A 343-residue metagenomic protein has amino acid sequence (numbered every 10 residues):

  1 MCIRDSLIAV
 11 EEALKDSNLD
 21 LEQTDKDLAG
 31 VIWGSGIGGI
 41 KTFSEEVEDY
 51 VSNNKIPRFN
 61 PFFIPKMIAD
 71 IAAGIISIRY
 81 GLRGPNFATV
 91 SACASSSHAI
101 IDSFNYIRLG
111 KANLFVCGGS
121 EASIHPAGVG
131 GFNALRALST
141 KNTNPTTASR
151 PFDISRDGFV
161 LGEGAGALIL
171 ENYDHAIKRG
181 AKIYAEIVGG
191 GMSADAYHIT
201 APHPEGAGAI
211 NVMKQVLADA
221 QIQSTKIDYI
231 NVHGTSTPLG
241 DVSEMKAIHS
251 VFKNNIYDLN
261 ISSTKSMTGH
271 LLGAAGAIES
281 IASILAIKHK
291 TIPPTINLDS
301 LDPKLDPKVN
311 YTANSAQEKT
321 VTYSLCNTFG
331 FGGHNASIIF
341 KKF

Functional and structural regions predicted by a protein language model:
R4-S91, S120-V129, S224-G240: Conserved beta-ketoacyl condensing-enzyme motif
S6-L19, A72, S77-Y80, P85-E121 (+3 more regions): Active-site-proximal alpha-helical scaffold in enzymes
V10, V31, I76, S96 (+8 more regions): Conserved small-residue
Q23-K26, A220-K226, Y257, D306-F343: Flexible, low-complexity linker/loop segments at domain and module junctions
T24-K26, P61-D70, F87-S95, S263-G273 (+2 more regions): Active-site nucleophile and cofactor-binding loops and adjacent substrate-binding regions of central metabolic enzymes
K41-I56, Y106-L109, V129-N142, P204-G208 (+2 more regions): A glycine- and small-aliphatic-rich helix-loop capping segment at beta-alpha/alpha-beta transitions that lines
K111-D157, G190-P204, G234-D241, D258-V309: Acyl-CoA/ACP chain-elongation machinery
T143-A220, Y229: Condensing-enzyme catalytic core mediating Claisen C-C bond formation in acyl metabolism
